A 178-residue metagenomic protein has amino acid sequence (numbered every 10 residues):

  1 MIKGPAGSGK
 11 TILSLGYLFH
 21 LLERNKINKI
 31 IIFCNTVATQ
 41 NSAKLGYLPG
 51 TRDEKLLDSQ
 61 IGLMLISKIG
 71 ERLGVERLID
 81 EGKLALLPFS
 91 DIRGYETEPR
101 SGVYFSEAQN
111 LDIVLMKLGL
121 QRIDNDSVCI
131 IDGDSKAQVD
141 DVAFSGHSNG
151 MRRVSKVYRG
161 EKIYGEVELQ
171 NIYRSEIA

Functional and structural regions predicted by a protein language model:
M1-G102, N110-A178: Conserved helicase motor core of SF1/SF2 NTP-dependent helicases
E107: Catalytic glutamate of the conserved HExxH
